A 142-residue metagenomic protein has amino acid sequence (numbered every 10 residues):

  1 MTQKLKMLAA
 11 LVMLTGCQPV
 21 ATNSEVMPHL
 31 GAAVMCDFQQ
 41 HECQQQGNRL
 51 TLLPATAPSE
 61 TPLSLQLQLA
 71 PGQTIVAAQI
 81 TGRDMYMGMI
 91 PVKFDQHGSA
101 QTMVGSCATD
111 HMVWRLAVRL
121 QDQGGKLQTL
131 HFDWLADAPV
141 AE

Functional and structural regions predicted by a protein language model:
M1-Q3, W114: Polar low-complexity intrinsically disordered regions
Q3-A10: Sec-dependent signal peptide recognition, specifically the positively charged N-region followed immediately by
L14-G16: C-terminal motif of bacterial Sec signal peptides marking the signal peptidase cleavage site
Q18-T109, V113, W134-A138: Contiguous segments within soluble domain cores/interaction surfaces
T109, Q123-K126: Short, cysteine-centered beta-strand-loop-beta hairpins and adjacent loop/turn segments enriched in charged/polar
A117-Q123: Beta-strand-rich extracellular modules
G125-E142: Short beta-strand elements
